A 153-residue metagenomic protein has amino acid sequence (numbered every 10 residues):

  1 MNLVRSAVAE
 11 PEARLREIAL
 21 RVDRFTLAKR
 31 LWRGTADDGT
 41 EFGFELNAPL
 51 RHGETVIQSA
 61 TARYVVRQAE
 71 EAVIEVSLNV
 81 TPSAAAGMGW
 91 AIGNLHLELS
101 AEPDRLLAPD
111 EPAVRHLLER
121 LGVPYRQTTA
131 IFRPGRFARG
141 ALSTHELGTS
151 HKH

Functional and structural regions predicted by a protein language model:
M1-A13, A108-H153: Helix-rich terminal scaffold detector
M1-P49: Intrinsically disordered, low-complexity, positively charged segments
G34, V76, L106-P109: Generic recognition of long tandem-repeat/solenoid scaffolds
F42, R63-Y64: Short, isolated positions in well-ordered beta-strands
L50-R51, V56: Short, well-ordered loop/turn sites that connect or cap secondary structure elements
Y64-N79: Short glycine-/aliphatic-rich beta-strand segments at the starts of folded cytosolic domains
S83-Q127: Acidic and generally charged, gly/proline-rich low-complexity regions
